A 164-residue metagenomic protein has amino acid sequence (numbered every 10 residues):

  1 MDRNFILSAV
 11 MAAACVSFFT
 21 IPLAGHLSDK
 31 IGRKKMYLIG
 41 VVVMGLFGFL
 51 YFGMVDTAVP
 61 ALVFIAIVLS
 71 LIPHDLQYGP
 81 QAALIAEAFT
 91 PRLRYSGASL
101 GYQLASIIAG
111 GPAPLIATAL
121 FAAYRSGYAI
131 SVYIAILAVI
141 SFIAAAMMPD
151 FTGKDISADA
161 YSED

Functional and structural regions predicted by a protein language model:
M1-C15, Y128-V132: Loop-to-transmembrane helix entry
A14-P22, I107-G111: Residue-level signature of mid-helix packing/kink "hotspots" within the transmembrane helices of 12-pass Major
K30-V41: Cytoplasmic membrane-interface "Motif A"-like loop-to-helix N-cap segments of 12-TM Major Facilitator Superfamily
V42-A58: C-terminal ends and interior cores of transmembrane alpha-helices in multi-pass membrane transporters/permeases
M54, I136-S162: Multi-pass alpha-helical transporter architecture, strongest for 12-TM Major Facilitator/SLC carriers used
L76-F89: Intracellular juxtamembrane helix-capping segments at the cytosolic ends of symmetry-related transmembrane helices
R92-F121: A late C-terminal transmembrane helix in Major Facilitator Superfamily
A117-I136: A membrane-interface helix-boundary motif in multi-pass transporters
